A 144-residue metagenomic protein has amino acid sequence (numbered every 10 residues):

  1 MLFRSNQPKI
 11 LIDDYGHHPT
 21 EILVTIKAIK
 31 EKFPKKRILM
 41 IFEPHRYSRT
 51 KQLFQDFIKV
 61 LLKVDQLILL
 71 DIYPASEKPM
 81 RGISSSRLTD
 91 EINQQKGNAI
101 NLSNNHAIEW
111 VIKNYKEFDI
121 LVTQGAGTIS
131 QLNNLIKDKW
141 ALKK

Functional and structural regions predicted by a protein language model:
M1-Q66: Nucleotide phosphate-binding/pyrophosphate-handling subdomain across enzymes that bind or process nucleotide phosphates
P8-I10, I58-E117: C-terminal helical cap/extension that packs against the catalytic core of soluble nucleotide-cofactor enzymes
I12-D13, L102, T123-Q124: Thr-Gly-centered strand-to-loop micro-motif
H17, P44-Y47, Y73-A75, A126-I129: Short glycine-rich anion-binding loops that position phosphate/pyrophosphate groups of nucleotides and phosphorylated
I41, L70, T123-Q124: Short hydrophobic segments within beta-strands
T50-K51, K78-P79, Q131-L135: Short glycine-/acidic-enriched loop or helix-start segments at secondary-structure transitions that form or flank
S84-I92, N134-K144: A short, gly/pro- and small-residue-rich
A107-K137, K144: A glycine-rich beta-strand to alpha-helix segment that forms a phosphate/ribose-binding loop at ligand/cofactor sites
